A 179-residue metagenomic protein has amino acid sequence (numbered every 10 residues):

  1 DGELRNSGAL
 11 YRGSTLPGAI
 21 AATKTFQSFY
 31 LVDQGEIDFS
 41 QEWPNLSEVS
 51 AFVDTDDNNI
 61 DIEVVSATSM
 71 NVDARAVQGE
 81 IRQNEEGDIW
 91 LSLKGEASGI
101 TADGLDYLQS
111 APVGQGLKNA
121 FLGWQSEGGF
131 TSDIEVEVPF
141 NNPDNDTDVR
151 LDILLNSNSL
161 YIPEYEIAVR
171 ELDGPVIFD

Functional and structural regions predicted by a protein language model:
D1-T23, F29-I37, N84-D148, D152-Y161 (+1 more regions): Extended amphipathic, helix-rich lipid-handling scaffolds
G35-L93, N158-D179: Strand-loop-strand
